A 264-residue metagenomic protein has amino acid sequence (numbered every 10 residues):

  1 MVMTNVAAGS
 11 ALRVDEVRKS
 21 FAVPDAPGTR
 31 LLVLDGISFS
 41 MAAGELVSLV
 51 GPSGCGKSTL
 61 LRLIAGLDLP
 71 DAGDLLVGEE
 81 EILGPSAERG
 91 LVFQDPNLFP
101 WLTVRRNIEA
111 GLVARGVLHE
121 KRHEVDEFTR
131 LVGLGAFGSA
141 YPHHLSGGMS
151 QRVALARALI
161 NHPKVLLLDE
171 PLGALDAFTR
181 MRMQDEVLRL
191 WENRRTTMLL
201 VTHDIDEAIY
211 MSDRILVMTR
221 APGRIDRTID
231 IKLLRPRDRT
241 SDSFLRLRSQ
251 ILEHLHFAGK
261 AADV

Functional and structural regions predicted by a protein language model:
M1-G9, V264: Short, low-complexity, intrinsically disordered N-terminal peptides in bacterial proteins
A7-R195, L199-D204, M211: ABC family nucleotide-binding domain
S20-V23, R235, F257: Active-site/binding-pocket entry motifs
V77, V217-M218: Short hydrophobic beta-strand elements within the C-terminal catalytic ATPase subdomain
L83, F93, T219, D230-K232: Residue-level detector of conserved, well-ordered beta-strand and adjacent loop positions that form binding/recognition
A174-A177, R246-V264: Extended, non-globular alpha-helical segments
M211-V217: Conserved catalytic segment of ABC-fold P-loop ATPases
A221-Q250: Conserved beta-strand-loop-alpha-helix hinge in the C-terminal portion of ABC ATPase nucleotide-binding domains
